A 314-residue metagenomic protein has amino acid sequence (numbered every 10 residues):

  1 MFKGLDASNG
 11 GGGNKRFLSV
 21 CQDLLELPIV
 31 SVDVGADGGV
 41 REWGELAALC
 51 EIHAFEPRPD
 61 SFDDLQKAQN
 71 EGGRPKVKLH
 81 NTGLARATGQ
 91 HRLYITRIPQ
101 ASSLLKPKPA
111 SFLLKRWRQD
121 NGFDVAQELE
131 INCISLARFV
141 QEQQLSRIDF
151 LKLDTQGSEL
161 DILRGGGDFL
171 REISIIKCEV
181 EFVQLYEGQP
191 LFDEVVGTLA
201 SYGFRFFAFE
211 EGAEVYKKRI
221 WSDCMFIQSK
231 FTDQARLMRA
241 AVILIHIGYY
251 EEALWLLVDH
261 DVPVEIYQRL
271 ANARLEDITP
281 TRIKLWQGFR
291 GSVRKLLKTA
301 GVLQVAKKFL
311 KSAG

Functional and structural regions predicted by a protein language model:
M1-G314: Phosphate/nucleotide-binding beta-alpha loop and adjacent structural elements of enzyme active sites
